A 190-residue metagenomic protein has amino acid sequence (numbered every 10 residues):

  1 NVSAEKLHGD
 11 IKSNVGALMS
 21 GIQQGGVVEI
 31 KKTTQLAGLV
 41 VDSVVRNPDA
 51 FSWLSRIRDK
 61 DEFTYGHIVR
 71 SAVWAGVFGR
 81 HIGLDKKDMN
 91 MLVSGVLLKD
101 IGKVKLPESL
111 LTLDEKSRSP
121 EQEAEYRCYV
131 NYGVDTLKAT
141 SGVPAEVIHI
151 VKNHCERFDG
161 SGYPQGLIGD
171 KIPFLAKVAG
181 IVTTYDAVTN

Functional and structural regions predicted by a protein language model:
V2-H8: Extended, charge-enriched "interface" segments that sit outside catalytic cores
I11-N190: Histidine- and acidic-residue-rich, metal-dependent catalytic cores
